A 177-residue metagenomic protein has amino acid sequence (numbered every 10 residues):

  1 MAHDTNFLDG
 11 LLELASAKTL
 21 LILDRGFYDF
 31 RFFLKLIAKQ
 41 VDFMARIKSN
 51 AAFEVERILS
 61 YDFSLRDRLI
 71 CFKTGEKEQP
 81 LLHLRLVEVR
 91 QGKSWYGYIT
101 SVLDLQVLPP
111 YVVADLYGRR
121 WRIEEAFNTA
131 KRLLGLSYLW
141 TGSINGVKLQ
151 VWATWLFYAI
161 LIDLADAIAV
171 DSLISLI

Functional and structural regions predicted by a protein language model:
M1-I177: Single, function-defining residue in the core of a domain
